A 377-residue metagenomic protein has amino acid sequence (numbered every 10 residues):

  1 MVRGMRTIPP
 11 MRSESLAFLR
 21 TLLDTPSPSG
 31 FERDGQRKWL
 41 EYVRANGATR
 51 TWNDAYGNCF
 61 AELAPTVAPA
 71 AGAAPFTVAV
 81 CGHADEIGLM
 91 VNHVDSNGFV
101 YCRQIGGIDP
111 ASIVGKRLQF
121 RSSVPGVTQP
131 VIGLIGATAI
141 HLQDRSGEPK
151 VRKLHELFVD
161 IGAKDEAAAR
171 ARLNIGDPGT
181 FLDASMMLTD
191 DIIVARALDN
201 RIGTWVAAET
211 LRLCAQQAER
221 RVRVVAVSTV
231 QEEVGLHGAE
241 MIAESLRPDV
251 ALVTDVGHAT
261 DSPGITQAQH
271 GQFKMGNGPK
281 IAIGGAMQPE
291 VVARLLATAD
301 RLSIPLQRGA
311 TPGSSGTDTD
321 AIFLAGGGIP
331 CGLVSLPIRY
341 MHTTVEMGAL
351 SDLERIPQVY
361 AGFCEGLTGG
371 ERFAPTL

Functional and structural regions predicted by a protein language model:
M1-L377: N-terminal hydrophobic/helix-forming segments and targeting peptides
